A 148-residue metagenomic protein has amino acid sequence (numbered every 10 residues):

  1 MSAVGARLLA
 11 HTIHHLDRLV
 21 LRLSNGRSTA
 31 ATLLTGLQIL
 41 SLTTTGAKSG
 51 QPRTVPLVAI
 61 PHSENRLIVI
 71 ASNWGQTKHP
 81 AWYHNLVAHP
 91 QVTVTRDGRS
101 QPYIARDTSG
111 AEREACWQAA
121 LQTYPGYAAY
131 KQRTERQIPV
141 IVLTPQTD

Functional and structural regions predicted by a protein language model:
M1-L33: Extreme N-terminal tail/first-helix region
A31-T32, A59, H84: Short secondary-structure boundary/capping segments
L33-G36, Q137: A short, polar/charged loop/turn motif at coil->beta-strand junctions and beta-hairpin connectors
L37-S72: Short beta-strand segments
S41, V142-T144: Short, well-ordered beta-strand micro-motif
H62-N65, R99, D148: Short strand-connecting beta-turns/loops that link adjacent beta-strands
N73-Y127, R133-Q137, P145: Short, structured beta-strand-loop surface elements
